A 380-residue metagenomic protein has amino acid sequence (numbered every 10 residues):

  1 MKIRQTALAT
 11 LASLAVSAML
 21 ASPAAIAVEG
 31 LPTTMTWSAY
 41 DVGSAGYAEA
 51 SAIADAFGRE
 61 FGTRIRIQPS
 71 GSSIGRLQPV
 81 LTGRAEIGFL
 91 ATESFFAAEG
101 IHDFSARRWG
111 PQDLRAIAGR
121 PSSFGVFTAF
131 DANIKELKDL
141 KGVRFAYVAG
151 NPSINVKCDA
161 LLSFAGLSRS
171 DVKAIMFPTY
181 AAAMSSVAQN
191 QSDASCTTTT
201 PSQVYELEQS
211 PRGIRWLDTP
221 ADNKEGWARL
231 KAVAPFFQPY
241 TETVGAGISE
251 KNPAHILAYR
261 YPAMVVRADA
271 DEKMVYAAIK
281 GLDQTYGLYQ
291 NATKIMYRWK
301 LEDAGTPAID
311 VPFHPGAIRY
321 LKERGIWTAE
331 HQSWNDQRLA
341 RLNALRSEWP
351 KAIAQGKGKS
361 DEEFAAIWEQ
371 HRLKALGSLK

Functional and structural regions predicted by a protein language model:
M1-L14: Bacterial N-terminal signal peptides that target proteins for export
V16, A21-A24: N-terminal signal peptide c-region/cleavage motif recognized by signal peptidases
A24-T33: Cleaved targeting-peptide boundary
P32-E60, I65-R66, S123-Q189, T200 (+1 more regions): Bilobed "Venus flytrap"/periplasmic-binding protein-like clamshell domains and structurally analogous long
E49-A56, R66-R108, V126, A181-S186 (+1 more regions): Pocket-flanking alpha-helical
T92-S94, H102-F104, A132, R169-M274: Pocket-lining segment of extracytoplasmic ligand-binding domains
R144-A160, F236-D303, I309: Ligand-binding clefts/hinges and TM-proximal coupling segments of bilobed small-molecule sensing domains
T199-R212, W216, K273-V275, D283-K380: An extracytoplasmic/periplasmic, membrane-proximal ligand-sensing/linker region
